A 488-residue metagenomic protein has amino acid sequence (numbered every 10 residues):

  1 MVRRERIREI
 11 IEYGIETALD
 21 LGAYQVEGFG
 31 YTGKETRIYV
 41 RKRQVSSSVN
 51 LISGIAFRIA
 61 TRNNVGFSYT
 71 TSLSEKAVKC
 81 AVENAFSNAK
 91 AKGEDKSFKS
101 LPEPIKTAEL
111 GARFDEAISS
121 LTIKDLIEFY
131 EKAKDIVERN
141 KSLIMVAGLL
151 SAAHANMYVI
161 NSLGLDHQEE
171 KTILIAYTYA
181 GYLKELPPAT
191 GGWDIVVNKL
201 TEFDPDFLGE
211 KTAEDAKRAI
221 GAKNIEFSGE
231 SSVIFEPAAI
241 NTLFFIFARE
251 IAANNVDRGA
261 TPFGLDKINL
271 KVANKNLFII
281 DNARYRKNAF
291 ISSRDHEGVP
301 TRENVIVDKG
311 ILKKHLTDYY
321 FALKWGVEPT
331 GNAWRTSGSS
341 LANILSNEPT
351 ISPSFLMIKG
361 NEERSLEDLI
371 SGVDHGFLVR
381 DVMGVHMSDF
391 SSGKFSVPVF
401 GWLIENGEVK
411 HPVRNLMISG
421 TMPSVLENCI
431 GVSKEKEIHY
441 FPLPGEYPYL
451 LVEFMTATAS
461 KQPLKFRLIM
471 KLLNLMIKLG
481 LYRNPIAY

Functional and structural regions predicted by a protein language model:
M1-Y488: N-terminal small-residue-enriched
